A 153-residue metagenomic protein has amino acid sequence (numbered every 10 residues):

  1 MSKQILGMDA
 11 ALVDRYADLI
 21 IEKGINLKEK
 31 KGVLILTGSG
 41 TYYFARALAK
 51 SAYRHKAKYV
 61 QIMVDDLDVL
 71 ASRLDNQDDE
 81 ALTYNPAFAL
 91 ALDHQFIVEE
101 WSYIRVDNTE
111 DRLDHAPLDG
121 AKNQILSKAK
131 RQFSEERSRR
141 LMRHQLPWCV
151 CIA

Functional and structural regions predicted by a protein language model:
S2-A153: Active-site bordering "gate/hinge" segments that shape substrate access to catalytic or cofactor-binding pockets
